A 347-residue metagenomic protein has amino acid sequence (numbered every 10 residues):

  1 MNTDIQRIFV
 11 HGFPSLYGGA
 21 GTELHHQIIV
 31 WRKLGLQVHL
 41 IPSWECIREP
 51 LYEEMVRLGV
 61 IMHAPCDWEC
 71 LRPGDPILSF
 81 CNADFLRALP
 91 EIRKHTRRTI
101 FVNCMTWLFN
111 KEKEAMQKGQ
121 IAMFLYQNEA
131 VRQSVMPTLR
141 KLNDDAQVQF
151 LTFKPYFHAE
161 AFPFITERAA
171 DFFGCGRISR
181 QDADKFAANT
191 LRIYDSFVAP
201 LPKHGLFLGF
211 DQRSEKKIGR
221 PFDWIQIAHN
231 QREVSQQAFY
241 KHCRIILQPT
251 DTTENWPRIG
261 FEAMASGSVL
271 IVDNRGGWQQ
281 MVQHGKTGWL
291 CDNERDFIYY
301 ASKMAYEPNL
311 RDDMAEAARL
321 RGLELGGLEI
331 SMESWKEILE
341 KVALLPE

Functional and structural regions predicted by a protein language model:
F9-H11, I29, H39-Y126, A130: Extended catalytic core of nucleotide-activated donor transferases of GT-like folds
G12-L24, A183-K185: A short, glycine/small-residue-rich beta-strand->loop->alpha-helix junction that serves as a flexible
G19, R295, Y306-L344: A charged, aromatic-enriched C-terminal amphipathic alpha-helix characteristic of glycosyltransferases across folds
W107-L108, Q120-F164: Donor nucleotide-sugar binding/catalytic pocket of nucleotide-sugar-dependent glycosyltransferases
Q133-P137, Y156-V234: Conserved catalytic-core segment of nucleotide-activated headgroup transferases in glycan assembly
Q237, G260-A265, Q279-Q280, K286: Short alpha-helical segment that forms part of, or immediately flanks, the ligand-binding pocket in carbohydrate-active
V269-V272: Short hydrophobic beta-strand element within catalytic cores of glycosyltransferases and related nucleotide-activated
H284-R295, K303-P308: Conserved acidic donor-binding segment of nucleotide-sugar-dependent glycosyltransferases
